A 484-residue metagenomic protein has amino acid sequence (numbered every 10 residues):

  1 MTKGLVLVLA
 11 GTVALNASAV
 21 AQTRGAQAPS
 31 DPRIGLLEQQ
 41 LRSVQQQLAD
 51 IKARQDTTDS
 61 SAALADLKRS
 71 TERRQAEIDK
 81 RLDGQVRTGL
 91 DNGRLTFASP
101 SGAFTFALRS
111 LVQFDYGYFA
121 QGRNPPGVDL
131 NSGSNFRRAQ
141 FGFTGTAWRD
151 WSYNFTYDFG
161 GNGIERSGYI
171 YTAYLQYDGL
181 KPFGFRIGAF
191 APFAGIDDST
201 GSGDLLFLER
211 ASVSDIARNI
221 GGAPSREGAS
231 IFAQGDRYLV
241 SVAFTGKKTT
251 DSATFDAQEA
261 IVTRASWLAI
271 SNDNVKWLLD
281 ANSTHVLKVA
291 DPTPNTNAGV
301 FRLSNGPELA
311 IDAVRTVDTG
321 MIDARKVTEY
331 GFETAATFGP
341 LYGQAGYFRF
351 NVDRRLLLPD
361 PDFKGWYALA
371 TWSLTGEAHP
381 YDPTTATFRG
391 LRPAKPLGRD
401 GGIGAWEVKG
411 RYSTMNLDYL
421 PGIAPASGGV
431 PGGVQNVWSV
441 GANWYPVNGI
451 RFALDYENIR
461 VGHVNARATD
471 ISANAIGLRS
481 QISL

Functional and structural regions predicted by a protein language model:
G4-N16: Bacterial N-terminal signal peptides
A19-Q113, L374, A378-K395, G401 (+2 more regions): N-terminal periplasmic/intermembrane-space "pro-region" immediately following the signal or transit peptide
R81, L90, G168, G222-P224 (+2 more regions): Short solvent-exposed loop/turn micro-motifs enriched in small/polar/acidic residues
Q85, N131-S132, R218-G222, I322-R325 (+2 more regions): Short Gly/Pro-enriched turn/cap motifs at secondary-structure boundaries
L90, T146, A233, A336-T337 (+1 more regions): Generic beta-strand structural signal
G93-V289, F363-D400, A405-I423: Outer membrane beta-barrel
Y174-Y177, T293-L484: Outer-membrane beta-barrel pore domains
